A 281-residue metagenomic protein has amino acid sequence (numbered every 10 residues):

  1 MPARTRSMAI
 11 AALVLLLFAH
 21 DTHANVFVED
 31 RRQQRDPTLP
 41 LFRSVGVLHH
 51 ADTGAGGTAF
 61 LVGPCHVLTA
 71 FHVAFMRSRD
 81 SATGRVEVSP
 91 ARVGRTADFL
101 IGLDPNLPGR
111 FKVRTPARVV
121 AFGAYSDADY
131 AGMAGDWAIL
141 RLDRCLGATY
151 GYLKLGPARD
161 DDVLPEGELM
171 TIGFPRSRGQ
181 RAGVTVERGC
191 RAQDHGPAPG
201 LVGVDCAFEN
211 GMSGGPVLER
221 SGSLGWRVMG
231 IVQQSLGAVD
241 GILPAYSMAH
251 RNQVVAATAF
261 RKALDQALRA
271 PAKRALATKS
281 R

Functional and structural regions predicted by a protein language model:
M1-A9: Bacterial N-terminal signal peptides that target proteins for export
L16, H20-V62, S78, A82-R85 (+1 more regions): Protease-domain processing segments flanking chymotrypsin-fold serine proteases, especially trypsin-like
N25-R43, H49-G54, T83-A148: Conserved catalytic-core segment of clan PA serine endopeptidases
F60-L61, A207-V232: Catalytic nucleophile loop of clan PA
C65, T69: Cytochrome P450 catalytic-core helices
A70-A74, G173, N210, M229-A238: Short beta->alpha transition motifs characteristic of CBS
A134-W137, L142-D205, N252: Chymotrypsin/trypsin-fold serine protease catalytic domain
M229-R281: C-terminal cap/linker of serine protease catalytic domains
